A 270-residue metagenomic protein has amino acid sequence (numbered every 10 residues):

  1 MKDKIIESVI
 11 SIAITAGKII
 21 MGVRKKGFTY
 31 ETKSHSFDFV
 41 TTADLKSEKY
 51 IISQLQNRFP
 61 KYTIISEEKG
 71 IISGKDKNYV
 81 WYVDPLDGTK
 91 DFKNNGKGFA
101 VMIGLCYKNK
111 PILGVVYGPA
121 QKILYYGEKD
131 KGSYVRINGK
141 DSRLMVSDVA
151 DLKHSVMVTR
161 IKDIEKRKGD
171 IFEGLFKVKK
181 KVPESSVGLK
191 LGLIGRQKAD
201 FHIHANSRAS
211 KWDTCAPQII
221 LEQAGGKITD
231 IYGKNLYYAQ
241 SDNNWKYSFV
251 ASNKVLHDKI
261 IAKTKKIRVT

Functional and structural regions predicted by a protein language model:
M1-L86, V255-L256, K265, V269: N-terminal subdomain of lithium-sensitive/metallo-dependent phosphomonoesterases centered on the IMPase/IPPase/PAP
I20, D44, L55, T89 (+6 more regions): Residue-level signal for inorganic ion chemistry
V23, G127-D130, A205, K263-T264: Residue-level signal for well-ordered alpha-helical positions
K25-E31, G98, D230-Q240: A glycine-biased, small/acidic residue-tolerant capping/turn segment at secondary-structure junctions
G70, G96, Y117, D130 (+4 more regions): Residue-level structural signal for beta-strand termini and adjacent loop
K75-Y134, N138: DPxDG-like acidic metal-binding loop motif
V146-T270: An extended, acidic
